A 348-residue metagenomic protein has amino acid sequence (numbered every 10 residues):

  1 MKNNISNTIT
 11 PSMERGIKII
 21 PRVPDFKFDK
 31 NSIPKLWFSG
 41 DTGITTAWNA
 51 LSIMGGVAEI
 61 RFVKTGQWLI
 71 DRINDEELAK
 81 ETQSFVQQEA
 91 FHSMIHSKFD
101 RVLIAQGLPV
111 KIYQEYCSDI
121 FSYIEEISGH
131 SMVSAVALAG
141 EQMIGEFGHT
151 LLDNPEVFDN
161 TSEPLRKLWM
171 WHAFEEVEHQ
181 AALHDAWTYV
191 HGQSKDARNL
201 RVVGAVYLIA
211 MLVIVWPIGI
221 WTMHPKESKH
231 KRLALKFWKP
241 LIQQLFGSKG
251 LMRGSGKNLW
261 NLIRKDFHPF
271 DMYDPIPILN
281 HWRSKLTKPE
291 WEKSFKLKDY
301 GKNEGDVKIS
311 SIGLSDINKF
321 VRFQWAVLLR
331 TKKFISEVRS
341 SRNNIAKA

Functional and structural regions predicted by a protein language model:
K2-A346: Non-heme di-metal
